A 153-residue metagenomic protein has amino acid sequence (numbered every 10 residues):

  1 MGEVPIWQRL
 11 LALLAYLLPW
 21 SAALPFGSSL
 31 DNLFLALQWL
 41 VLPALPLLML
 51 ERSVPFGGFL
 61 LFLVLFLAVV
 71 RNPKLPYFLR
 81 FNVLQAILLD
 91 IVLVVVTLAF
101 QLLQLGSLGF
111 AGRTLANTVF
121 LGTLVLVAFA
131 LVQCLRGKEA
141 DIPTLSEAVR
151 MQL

Functional and structural regions predicted by a protein language model:
M1-L153: Alpha-helical membrane insertion/targeting regions
